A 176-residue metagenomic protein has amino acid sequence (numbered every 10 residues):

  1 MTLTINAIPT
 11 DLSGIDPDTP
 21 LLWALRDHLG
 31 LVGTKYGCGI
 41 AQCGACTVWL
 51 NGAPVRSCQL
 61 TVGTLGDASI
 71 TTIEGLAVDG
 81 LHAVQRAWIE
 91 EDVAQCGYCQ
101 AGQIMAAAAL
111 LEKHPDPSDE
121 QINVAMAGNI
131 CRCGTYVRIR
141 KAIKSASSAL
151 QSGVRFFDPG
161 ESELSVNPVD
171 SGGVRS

Functional and structural regions predicted by a protein language model:
M1-S176: Signature of N-terminal electron-transfer/Fe-S-associated modules in redox systems
